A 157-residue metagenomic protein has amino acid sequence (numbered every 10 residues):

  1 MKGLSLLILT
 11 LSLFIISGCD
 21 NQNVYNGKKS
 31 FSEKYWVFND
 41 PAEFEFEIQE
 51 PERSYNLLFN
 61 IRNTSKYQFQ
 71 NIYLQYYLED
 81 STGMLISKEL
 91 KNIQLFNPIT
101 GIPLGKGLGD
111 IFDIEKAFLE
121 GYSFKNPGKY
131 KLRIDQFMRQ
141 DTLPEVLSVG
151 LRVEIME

Functional and structural regions predicted by a protein language model:
I15-G18: C-terminal motif of bacterial Sec signal peptides marking the signal peptidase cleavage site
D20-N23: Bacterial signal peptide processing site
G27-E47: Post-signal peptide N-terminal segment of mature Sec-exported envelope proteins
E52-S54, F69-N71, K125-K129: Extracellular Ig-like/FN3 beta-sandwich strand-entry sites
F59-K66: Short amphipathic, basic-aromatic surface patches that mediate peripheral association with negatively charged
Q68-L74, E145-S148: Short coil-to-beta strand junction motifs in C2/discoidin
K91-F96, P103-L119: A beta-strand/beta-hairpin structural motif
F124-Q140, E145-I155: Internal, hydrophobic beta-strand segments that form the core of beta-sheet-rich folds
